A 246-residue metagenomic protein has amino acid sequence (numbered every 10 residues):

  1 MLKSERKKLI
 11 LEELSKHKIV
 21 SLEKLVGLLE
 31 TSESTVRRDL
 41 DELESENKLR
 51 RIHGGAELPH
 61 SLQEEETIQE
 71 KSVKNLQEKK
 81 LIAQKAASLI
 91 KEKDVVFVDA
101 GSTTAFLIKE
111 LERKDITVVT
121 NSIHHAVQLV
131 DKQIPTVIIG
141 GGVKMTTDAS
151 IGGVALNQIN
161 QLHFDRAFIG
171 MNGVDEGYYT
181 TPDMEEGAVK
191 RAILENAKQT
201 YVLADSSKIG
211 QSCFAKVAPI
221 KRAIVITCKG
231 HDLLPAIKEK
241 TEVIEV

Functional and structural regions predicted by a protein language model:
L2, L11-E12, S21-L22, E30 (+2 more regions): Conserved phosphate- and dinucleotide-binding cores of soluble alpha/beta proteins, encompassing both enzyme active
L2-L9, S15-E23, G27-L29, S34-A100 (+3 more regions): HTH-adjacent hinge/linker in prokaryotic transcriptional regulators
S102-T103, H125: A generic "binding-loop/recognition-motif" signal
